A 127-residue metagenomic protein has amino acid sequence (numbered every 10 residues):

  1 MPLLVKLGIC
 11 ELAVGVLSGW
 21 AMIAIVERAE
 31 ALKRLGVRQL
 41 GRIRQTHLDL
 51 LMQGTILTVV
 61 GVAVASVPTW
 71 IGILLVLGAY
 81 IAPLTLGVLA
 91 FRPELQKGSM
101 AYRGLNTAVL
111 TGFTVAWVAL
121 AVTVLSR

Functional and structural regions predicted by a protein language model:
M1-V26: N-terminal signal-anchor transmembrane alpha helix
L4, G8-I9, G54, G61 (+4 more regions): Small-residue hotspots
C10, I25-E30, V62-A63, G87-V88: Non-transmembrane, aqueous-exposed alpha-helical and coiled segments at domain scale
S18, L40-V64, L77-L84: Core segments of alpha-helical transmembrane spans in multipass integral membrane proteins
I25-R42: Cytosolic, membrane-interface loops and tails of multi-pass inner-membrane proteins
W70-L74, G98-A108: Non-cytosolic membrane-interface motifs at loop->transmembrane helix junctions
I81-K97: Transmembrane alpha-helical segments of integral membrane proteins
W117-R127: Juxtamembrane boundary at the C-terminal end of a transmembrane helix
